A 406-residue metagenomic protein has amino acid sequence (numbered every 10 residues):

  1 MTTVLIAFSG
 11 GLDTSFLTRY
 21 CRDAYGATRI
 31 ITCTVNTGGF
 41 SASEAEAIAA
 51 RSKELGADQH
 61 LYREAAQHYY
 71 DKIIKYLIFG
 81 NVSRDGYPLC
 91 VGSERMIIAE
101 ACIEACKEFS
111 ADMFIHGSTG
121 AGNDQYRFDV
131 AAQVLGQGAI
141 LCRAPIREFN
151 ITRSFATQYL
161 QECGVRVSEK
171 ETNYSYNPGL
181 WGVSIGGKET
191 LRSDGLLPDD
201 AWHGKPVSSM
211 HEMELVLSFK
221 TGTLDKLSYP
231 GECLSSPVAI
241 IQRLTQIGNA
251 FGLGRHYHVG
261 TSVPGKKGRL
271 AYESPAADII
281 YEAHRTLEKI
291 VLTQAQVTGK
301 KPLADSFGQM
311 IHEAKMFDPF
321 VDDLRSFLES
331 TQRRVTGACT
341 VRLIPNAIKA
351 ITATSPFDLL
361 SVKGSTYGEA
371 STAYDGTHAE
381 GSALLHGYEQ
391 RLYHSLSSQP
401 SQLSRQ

Functional and structural regions predicted by a protein language model:
T2-Q406: Nucleotide-activated chemistry modules centered on ATP-dependent adenylation/adenylyltransferase
